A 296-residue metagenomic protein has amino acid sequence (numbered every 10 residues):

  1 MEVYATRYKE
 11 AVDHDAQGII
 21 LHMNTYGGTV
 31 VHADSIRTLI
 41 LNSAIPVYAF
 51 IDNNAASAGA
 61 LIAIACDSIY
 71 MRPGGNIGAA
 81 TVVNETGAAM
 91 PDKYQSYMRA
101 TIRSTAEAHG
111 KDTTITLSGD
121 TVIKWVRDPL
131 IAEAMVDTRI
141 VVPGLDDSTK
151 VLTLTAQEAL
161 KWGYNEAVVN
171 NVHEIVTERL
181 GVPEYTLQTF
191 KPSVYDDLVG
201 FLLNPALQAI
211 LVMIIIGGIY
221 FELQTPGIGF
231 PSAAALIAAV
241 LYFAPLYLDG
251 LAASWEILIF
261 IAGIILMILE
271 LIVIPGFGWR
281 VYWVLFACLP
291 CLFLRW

Functional and structural regions predicted by a protein language model:
M1-V199: Soluble extramembrane regions of membrane proteins in the secretory/endomembrane system
T25-Y26, S57, N76, T225 (+3 more regions): Short glycine/serine/threonine-biased micro-segments
V30-V31, I62, T81, F221 (+7 more regions): Short, flexible micro-motifs
F50, Y220, I268: Generic enzyme active-site microenvironment
M90, Y94-M98, A235, A253 (+2 more regions): Short acidic-hydrophobic sequence patches enriched in Asp/Glu that either
T105-D112, T138, I237-F243, L292-R295: Change "in soluble alpha/beta enzymes" to "in soluble alpha/beta proteins
K150-L258, G278: Non-cytosolic juxtamembrane linkers/loops that tether extracellular or periplasmic domains to nearby transmembrane
V240-W296: Hydrophobic, low-charge alpha-helical segments
